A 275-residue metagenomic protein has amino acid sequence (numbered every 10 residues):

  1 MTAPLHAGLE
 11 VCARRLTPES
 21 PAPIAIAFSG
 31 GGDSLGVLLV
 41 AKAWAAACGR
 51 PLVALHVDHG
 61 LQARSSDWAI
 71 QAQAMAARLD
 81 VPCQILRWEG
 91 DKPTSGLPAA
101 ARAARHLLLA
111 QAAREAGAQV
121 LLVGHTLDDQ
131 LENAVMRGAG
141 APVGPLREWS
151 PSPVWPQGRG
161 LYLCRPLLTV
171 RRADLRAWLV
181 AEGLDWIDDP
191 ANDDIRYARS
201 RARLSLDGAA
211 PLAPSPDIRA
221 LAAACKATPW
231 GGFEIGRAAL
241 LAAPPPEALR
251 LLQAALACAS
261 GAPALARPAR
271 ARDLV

Functional and structural regions predicted by a protein language model:
M1-S205: Core alpha/beta nucleotide-donor-binding catalytic domains of modification enzymes
L5-G30, V53, W88-G90, P153-G160 (+2 more regions): AMP-forming adenylation/ATP pyrophosphatase catalytic core
D185-D188, L212-D217: Short, structured loop/turn "capping" segments at alpha-beta junctions
R201-S215: Extended, highly charged alpha-helical segments
